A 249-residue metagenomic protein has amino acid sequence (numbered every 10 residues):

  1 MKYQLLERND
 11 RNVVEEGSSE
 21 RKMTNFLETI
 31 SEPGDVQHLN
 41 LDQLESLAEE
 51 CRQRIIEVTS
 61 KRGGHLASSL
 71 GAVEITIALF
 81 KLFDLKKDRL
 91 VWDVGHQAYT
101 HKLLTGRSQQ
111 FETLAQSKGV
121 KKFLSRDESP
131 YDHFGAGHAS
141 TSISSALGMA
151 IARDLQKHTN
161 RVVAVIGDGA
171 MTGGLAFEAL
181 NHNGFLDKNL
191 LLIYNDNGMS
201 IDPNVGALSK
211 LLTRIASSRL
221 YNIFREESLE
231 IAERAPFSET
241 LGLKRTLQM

Functional and structural regions predicted by a protein language model:
Y3-L6, D10-T105: N-terminal amphipathic, basic-rich helices that act as targeting or association modules
D10, E16-R21, N197-M249: Long, well-ordered, tryptophan-enriched scaffold segments
N25-E32, Q53-V58, K121-H133, V162 (+1 more regions): Gly-rich Lys/Arg/Thr-decorated short loops/hinges at beta-loop-alpha junctions or inter-strand turns that position
D35, D168, D196: Acidic active-site catalytic centers that drive phospho-/nucleotidyl reactions and related ester hydrolyses
Q37, H65, H138, G169-G173 (+3 more regions): Hydrophobic alpha-helical scaffolding
E49-S60, D84-L85, Q116-G119, I151-L155 (+4 more regions): Generic secondary-structure signature for well-ordered alpha-helical cores
H65-L186: Cofactor-binding active-site loop characterized by glycine-rich and histidine/acidic residues
G173-N197, V205, L211-A216: A short alpha/beta connector and helix-capping loop motif
